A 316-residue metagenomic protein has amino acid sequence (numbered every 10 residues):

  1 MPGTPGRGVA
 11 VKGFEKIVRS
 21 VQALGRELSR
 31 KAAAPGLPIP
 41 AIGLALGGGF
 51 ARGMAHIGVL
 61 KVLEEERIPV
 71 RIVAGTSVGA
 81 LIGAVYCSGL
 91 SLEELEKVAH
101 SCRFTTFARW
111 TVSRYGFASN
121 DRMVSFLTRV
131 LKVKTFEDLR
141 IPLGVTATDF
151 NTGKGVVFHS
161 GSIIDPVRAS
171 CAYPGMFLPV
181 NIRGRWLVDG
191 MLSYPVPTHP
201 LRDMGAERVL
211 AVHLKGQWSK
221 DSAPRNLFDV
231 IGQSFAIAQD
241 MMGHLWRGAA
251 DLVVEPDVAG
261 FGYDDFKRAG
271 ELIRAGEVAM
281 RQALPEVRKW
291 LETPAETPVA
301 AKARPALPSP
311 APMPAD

Functional and structural regions predicted by a protein language model:
P2-A74, A84-D316: Patatin-like phospholipase
G75, G79: Gly/Ala-rich beta-loop-alpha elbow adjacent to hydrolase catalytic centers
